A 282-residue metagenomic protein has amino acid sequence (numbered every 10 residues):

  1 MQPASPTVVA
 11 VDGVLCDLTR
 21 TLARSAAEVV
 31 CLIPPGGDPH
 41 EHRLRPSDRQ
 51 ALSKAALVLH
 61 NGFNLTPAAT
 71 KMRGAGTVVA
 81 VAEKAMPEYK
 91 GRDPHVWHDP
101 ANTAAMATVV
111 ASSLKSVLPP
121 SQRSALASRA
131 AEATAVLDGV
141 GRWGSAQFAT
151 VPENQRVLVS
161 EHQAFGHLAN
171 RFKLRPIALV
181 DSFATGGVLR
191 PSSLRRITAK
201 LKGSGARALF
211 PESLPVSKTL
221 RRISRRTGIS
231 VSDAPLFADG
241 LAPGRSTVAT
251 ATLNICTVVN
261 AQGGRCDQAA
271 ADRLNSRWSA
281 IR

Functional and structural regions predicted by a protein language model:
M1-R282: Extracytoplasmic metal-acquisition and chelation regions
